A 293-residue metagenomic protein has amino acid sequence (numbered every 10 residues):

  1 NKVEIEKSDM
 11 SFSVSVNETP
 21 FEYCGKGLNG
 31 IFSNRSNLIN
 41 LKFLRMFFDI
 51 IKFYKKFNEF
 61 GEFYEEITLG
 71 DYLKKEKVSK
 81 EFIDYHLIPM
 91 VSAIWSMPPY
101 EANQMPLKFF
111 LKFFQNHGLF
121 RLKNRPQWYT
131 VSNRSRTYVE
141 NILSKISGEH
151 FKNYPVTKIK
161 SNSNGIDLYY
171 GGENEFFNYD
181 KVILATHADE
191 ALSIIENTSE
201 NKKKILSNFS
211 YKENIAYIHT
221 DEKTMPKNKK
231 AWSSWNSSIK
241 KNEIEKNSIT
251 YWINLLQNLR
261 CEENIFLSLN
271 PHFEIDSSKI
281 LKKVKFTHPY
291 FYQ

Functional and structural regions predicted by a protein language model:
N1, K80, D84, E101 (+5 more regions): Domain-wide signal for the mature, well-folded portions of proteins, strongly enriched in nucleus-encoded organellar
V3-L107, L111-K112: Mobile amphipathic helical/loop "lid" adjacent to a hydrophobic cofactor/ligand pocket
E65-E66, D84, S132-V139, K212 (+1 more regions): A structural signal for well-ordered alpha-helical scaffolds and beta->alpha junctions
K74, S144, S207: Short polybasic/polar patches that bind polyanions
K77-V78, V91-P99, L143, S147 (+2 more regions): Hydrophobic/aromatic-lined pockets within catalytic cores
F110-Y170, F177: Helical element adjacent to the flavin cofactor pocket in flavoenzyme catalytic cores
P155-Y292: Mid-domain catalytic core of redox enzymes that form a hydrophobic substrate pocket/lid adjacent to a catalytic redox
